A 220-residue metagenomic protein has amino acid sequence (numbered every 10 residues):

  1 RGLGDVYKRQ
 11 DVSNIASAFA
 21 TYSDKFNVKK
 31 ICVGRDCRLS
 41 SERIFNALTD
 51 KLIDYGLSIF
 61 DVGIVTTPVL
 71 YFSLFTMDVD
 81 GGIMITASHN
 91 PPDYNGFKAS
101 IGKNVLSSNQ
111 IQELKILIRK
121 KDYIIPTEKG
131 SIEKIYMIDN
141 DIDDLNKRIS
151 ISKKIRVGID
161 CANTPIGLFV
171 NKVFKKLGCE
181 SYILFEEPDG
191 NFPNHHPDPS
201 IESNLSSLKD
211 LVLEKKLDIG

Functional and structural regions predicted by a protein language model:
G2-Y7: Short, small-residue-biased leader/transition segments that mark boundaries at the very start of proteins
D11-A18, V69, D141-D144, N204-S207: Well-ordered alpha-helical segments embedded in enzymatic catalytic cores
V12, A16, S41, F45 (+1 more regions): Short, highly selective alpha-helical patches that border small-molecule cofactor pockets in redox/cofactor-processing
V12-S13, G63, I138, I201: A conditional alpha-helix N-cap/helix-loop micro-motif detector
N14-T21, A47, K51: Residue-level detector of alpha-helical secondary structure
A16-I31, R148-S152: Glycine-rich phosphate/diphosphate-binding loops that line cofactor/substrate pockets in enzymes
V28-Y94, V173-G220: N-terminal small/polar loop signature for handling phosphorylated ligands or for N-terminal nucleophile
N95-L217: Gly/Ser/Thr-enriched, mixed-charge loops and adjacent short helices that form phosphate/oxyanion-binding elements
